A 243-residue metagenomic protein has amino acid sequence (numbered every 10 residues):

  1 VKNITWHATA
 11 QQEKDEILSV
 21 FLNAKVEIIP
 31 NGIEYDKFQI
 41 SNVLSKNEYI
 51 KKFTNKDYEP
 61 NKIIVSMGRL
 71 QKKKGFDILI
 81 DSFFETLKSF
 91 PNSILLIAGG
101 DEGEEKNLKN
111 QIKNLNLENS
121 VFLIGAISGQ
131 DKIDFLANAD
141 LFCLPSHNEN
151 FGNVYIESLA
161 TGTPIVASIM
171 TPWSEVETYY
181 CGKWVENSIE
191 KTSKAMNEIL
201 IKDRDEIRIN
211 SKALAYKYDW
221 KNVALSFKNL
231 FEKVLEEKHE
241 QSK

Functional and structural regions predicted by a protein language model:
Q12, G32: Carbohydrate-associated surface elements
I33, M67, I94-N107, G125: Glycosyltransferase donor-sugar binding loop
Q39-D57, R208: A short helix/loop element that forms part of the nucleotide-sugar donor recognition site in Leloir-type
K56-K74, I80-F83: Conserved donor-binding/catalytic core segment of Leloir-type glycosyltransferases
N107-I127: Nucleotide-activated donor-binding/catalytic signature segment of Leloir-type glycosyltransferases, i.e., the conserved
H147: Aromatic "clamp/platform" in nucleotide-sugar-dependent glycosyltransferases that forms part of the donor/acceptor
P164-A167: Short hydrophobic beta-strand element within catalytic cores of glycosyltransferases and related nucleotide-activated
G182-E190, E198-D203: Conserved acidic donor-binding segment of nucleotide-sugar-dependent glycosyltransferases
